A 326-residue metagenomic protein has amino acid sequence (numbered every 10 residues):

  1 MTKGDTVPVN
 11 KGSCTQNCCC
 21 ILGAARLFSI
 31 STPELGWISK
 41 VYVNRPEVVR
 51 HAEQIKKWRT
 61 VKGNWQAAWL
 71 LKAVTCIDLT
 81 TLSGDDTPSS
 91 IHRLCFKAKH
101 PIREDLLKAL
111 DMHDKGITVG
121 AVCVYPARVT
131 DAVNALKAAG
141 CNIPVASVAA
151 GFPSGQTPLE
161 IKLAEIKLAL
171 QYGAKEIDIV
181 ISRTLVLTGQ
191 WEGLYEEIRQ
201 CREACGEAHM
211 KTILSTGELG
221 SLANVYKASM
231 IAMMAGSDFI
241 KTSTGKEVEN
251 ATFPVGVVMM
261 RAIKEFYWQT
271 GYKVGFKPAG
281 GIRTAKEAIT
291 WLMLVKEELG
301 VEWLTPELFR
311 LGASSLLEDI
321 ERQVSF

Functional and structural regions predicted by a protein language model:
T2-D111, K115, G120: Alpha/beta catalytic barrel-like cores
G63-V74, D85-I117, P126-K277, R283-F326: Alpha/beta enzyme core
V122-V124: Short, hydrophobic beta-strand segments that form beta-sheet elements in well-ordered domains
